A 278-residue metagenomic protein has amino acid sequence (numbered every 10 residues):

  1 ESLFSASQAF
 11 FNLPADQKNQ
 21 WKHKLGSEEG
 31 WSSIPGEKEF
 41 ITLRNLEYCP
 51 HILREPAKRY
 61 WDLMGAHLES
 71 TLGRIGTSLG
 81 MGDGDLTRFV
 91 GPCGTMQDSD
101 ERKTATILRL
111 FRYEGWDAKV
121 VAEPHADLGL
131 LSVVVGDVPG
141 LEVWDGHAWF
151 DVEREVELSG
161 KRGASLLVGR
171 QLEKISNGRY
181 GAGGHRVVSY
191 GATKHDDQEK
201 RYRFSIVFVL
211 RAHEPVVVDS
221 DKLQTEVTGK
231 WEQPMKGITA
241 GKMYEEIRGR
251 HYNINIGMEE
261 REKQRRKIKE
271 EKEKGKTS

Functional and structural regions predicted by a protein language model:
E1-E28, R54, G65, G73-S278: C-terminal flanking tails of non-heme Fe-dependent oxygenases
S32-T71, T77: Non-heme Fe(II)/2-oxoglutarate
